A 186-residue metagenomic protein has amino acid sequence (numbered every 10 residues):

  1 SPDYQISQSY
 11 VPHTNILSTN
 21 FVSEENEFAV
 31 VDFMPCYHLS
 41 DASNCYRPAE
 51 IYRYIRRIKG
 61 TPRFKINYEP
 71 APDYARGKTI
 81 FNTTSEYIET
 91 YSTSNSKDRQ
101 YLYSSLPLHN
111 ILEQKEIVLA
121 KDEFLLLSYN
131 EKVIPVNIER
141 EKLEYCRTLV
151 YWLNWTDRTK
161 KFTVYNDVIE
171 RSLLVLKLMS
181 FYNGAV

Functional and structural regions predicted by a protein language model:
S1-V186: Acidic, mature catalytic/reactive cores of soluble proteins
